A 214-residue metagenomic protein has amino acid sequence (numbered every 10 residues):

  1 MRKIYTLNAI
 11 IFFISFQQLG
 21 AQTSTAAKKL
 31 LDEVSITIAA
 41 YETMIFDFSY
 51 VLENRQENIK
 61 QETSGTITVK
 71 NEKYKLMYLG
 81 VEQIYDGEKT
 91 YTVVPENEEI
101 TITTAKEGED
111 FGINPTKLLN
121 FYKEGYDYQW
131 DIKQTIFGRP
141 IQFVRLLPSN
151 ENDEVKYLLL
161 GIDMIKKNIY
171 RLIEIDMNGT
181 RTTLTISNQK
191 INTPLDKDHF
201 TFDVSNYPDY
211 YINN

Functional and structural regions predicted by a protein language model:
M1-A27: Bacterial Sec-dependent N-terminal signal peptides
Q17-I59, E72-K73, N206, Y211-N214: N-terminal leader/targeting segments and the immediate start of mature chains
Y41-T43, E62-S64, N71, Y85 (+4 more regions): Extracytoplasmic
L52, V94-P95, I173-D176: Beta-turn initiation residues at beta-strand->coil junctions
S64-G112, T182-T183: An acidic-aromatic
A105-R139: Flexible, surface-exposed loop/linker segments and immediately adjacent secondary-structure boundaries
Q129-I212: Gly/Pro-enriched, hydrophobic low-complexity segments that function as extracytoplasmic propeptides/linkers
